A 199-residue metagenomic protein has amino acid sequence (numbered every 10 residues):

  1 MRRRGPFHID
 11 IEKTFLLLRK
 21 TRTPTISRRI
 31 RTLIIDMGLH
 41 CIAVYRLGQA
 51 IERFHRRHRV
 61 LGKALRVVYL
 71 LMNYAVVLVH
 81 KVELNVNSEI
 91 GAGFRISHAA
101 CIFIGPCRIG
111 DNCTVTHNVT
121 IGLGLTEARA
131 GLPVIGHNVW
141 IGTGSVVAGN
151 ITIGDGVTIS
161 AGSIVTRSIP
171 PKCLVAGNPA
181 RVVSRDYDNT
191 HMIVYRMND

Functional and structural regions predicted by a protein language model:
M1-H80, N189-D199: Terminal amphipathic alpha-helical/low-complexity segments used for targeting or macromolecular assembly
V77-A176, A180-V183: Structural signal for interior beta-strand "rungs" in well-ordered beta-sheet cores of soluble enzyme domains
